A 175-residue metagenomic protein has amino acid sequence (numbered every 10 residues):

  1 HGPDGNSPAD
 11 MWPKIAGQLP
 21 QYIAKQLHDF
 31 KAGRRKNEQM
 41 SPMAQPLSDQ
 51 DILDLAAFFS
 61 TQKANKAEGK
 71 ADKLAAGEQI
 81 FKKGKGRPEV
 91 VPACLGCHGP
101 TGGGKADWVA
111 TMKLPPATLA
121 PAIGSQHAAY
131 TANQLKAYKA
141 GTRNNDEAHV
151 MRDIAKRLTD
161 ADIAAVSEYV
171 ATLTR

Functional and structural regions predicted by a protein language model:
H1-P3, L55, V91-G102, V166 (+1 more regions): The canonical Cys-X-X-Cys-His
D4-M11, T61-V90: Electrostatic cytochrome c docking/interface patches
D4-R34, S41-P46, L95, G99-K139 (+1 more regions): Gly/Gly-Pro-rich "capping" loops immediately C-terminal to redox-active cysteine motifs in periplasmic/lumenal
P8, K36, K73, V90 (+2 more regions): N-terminal alpha-helical segment
F30, F58-F59, F81, Y138 (+1 more regions): Conserved hydrophobic/aromatic "anchor" residues that stabilize well-ordered secondary structure elements
N37, K66, R87, G104 (+1 more regions): Alpha-solenoid repeat scaffolds
E38-M43, E68-K73, P92, H149-D153: Short, tandemly repeated low-complexity microdomains enriched for cysteine and small residues
Q45-A67, A76, A129, D153-R175: C-terminal capping alpha-helices of c-type cytochrome domains
